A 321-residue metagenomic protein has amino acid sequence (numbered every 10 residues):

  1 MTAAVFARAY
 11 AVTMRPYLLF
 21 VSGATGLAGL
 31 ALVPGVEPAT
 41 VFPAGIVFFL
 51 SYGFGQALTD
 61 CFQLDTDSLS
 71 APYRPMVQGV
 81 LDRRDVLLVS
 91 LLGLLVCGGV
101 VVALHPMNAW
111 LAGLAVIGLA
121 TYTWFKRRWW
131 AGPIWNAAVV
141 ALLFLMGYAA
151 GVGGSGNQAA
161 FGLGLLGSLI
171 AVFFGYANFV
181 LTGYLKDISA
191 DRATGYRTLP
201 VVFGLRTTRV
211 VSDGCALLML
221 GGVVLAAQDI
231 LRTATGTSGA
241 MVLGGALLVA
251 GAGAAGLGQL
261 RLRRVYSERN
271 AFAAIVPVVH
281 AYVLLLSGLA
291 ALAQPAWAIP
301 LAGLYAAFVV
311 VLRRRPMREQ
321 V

Functional and structural regions predicted by a protein language model:
M1-V321: Multi-pass alpha-helical membrane architecture of UbiA-family and related isoprenoid/lipid prenyltransferases
